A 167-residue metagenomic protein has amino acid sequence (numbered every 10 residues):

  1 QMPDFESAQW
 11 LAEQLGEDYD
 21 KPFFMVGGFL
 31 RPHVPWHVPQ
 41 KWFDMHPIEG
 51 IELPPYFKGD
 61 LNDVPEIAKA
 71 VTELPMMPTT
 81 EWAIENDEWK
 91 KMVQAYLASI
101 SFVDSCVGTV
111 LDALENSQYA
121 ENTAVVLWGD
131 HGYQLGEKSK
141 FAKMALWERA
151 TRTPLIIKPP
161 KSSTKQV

Functional and structural regions predicted by a protein language model:
Q1-A8, E13-V167: Active-site-proximal cap/lid insertion segments
